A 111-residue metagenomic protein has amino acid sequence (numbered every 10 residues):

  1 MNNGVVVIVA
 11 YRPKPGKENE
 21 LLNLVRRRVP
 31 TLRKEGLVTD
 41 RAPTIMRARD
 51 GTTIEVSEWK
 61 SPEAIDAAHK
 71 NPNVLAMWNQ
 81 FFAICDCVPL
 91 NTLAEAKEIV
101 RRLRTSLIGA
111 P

Functional and structural regions predicted by a protein language model:
M1-N3, K34, I108-P111: Short, low-complexity N-terminal intrinsically disordered segments enriched in polar/charged residues
M1-V5, M46-R49: Short, flexible turn/loop "capping" segments at secondary-structure junctions
G4-R12, I54-V56: Active-site-flanking beta-strand signature of metal-NTP-handling nucleotidyl enzymes and homologous cyclase-like
Y11-K14, A48, A94-A96: Short, flexible beta-strand-to-coil junctions
R12-L24: Short, surface-exposed ligand-recognition loops at beta-strand->loop->(often short) alpha-helix junctions that present
R27-A42, E58-E95: An amphipathic, aromatic/His-enriched active-site/gating alpha helix that lines ligand/cofactor pockets
T39, R49-T52: Short acidic/glycine-enriched loop/turn segments that link adjacent beta-strands
T92-P111: Acidic/histidine-enriched, glycine/proline-rich intrinsically disordered or flexible terminal extensions
